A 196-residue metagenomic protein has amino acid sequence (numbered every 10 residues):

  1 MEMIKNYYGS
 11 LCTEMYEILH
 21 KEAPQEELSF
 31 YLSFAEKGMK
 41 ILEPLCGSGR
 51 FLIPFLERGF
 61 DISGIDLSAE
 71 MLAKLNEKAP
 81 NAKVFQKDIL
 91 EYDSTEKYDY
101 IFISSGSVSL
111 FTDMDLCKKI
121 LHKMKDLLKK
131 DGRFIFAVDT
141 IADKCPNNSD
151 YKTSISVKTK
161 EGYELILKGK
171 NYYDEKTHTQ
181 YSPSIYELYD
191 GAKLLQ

Functional and structural regions predicted by a protein language model:
M1-G38: Conserved class I S-adenosyl-L-methionine
G38-G47: Conserved class I S-adenosyl-L-methionine
G49-E91: Class I SAM-dependent methyltransferase SAM/SAH-binding core
D93-Y100: A short acidic, Gly/Pro-enriched loop at the edge of an enzyme's catalytic core that lines a small-molecule cofactor
F102-S104: A conserved beta-strand element that flanks and buttresses the S-adenosyl-L-methionine
S109-F111: A short His-aromatic
K118-K130: A short glycine-rich, Lys/Arg-flanked "PGG" loop and its adjoining helix->strand segment in the class I
I135-Q196: SAM-dependent methyltransferase
